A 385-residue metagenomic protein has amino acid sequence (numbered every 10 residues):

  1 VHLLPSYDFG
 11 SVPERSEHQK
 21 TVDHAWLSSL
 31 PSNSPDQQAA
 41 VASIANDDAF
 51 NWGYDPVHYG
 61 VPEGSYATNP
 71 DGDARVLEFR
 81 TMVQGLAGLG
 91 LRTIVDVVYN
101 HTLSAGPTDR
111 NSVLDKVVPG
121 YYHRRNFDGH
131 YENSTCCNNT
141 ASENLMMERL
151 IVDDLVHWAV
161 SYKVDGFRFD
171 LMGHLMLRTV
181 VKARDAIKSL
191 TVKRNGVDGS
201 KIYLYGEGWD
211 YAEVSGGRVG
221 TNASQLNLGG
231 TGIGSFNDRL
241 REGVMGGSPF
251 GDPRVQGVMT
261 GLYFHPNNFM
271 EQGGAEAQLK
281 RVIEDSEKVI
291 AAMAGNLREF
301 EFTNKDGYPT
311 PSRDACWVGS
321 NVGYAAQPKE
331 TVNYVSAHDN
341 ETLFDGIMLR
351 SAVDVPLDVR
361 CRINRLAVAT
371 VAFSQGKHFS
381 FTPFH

Functional and structural regions predicted by a protein language model:
V1, T93-V95, F167, L204-G206 (+2 more regions): Hydrophobic faces of well-ordered beta-strands that scaffold small-molecule active sites in alpha/beta enzyme cores
V1-Y7, A45-D47, A367-H378: Catalytic domains of carbohydrate-active enzymes, especially glycoside hydrolases
L4-Y162, M176-G196, S200, V214-S215 (+2 more regions): Substrate-binding/active-site clefts of carbohydrate-active enzymes
P5-Y7, H58, E63, Y99-H101 (+8 more regions): Short, flexible loop/turn elements at secondary-structure junctions
P13, V318-G346, S351: Anion-binding catalytic surfaces of enzymes that hydrolyze or transfer phosphate/sulfate esters
S16-Q19, D36, L171-A325, R360-C361 (+2 more regions): Active-site-proximal helices and loops of the catalytic beta/alpha 8
D23-S29, G346-C361: A solvent-exposed, charged loop/short amphipathic helix patch at secondary-structure junctions
R218, S336, L343-V353, H378-H385: Aromatic/acidic polysaccharide-binding cleft in carbohydrate-active enzymes
